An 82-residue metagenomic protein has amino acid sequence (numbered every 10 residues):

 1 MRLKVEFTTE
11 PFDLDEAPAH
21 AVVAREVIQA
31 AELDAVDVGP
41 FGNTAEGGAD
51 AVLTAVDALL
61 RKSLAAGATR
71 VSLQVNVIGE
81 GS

Functional and structural regions predicted by a protein language model:
M1-S82: Charge-rich, low-complexity N-terminal segments
